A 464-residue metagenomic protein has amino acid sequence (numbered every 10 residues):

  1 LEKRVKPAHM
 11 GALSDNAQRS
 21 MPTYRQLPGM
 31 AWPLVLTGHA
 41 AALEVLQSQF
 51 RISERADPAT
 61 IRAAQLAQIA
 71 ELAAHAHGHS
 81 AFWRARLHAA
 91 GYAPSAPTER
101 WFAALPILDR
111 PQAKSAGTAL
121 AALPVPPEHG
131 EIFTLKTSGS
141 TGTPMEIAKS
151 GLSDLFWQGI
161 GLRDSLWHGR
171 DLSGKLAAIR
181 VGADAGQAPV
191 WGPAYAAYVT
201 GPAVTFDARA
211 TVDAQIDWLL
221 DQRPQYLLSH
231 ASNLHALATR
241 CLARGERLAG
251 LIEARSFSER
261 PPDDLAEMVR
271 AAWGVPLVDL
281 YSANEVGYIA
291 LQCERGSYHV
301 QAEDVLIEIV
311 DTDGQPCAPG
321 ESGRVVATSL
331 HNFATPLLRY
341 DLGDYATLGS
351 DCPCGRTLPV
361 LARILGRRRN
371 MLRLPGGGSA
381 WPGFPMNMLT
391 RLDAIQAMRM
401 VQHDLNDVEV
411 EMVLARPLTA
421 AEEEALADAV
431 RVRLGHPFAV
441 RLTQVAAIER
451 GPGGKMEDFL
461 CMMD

Functional and structural regions predicted by a protein language model:
K3-R4: Polybasic, lysine-rich low-complexity intrinsically disordered segments
H9-K136, G142-W157, L162-G174, D221 (+8 more regions): Nucleotide 5′-phosphate-binding alpha/beta core
E71, G182-Q301: Conserved adenylate-forming
A76, T137, L176, L227 (+5 more regions): Residue-level signal for inorganic ion chemistry
K175-I179, V326: Short, well-ordered beta-strand segments
L176, A203, L277, I307 (+2 more regions): Generic structural signal for residues in well-ordered beta-strands
L227, H331-H436: AMP-binding/adenylate-forming catalytic core of the ANL superfamily
P261-C352, R368-N370: Conserved AMP-binding/adenylate-forming
